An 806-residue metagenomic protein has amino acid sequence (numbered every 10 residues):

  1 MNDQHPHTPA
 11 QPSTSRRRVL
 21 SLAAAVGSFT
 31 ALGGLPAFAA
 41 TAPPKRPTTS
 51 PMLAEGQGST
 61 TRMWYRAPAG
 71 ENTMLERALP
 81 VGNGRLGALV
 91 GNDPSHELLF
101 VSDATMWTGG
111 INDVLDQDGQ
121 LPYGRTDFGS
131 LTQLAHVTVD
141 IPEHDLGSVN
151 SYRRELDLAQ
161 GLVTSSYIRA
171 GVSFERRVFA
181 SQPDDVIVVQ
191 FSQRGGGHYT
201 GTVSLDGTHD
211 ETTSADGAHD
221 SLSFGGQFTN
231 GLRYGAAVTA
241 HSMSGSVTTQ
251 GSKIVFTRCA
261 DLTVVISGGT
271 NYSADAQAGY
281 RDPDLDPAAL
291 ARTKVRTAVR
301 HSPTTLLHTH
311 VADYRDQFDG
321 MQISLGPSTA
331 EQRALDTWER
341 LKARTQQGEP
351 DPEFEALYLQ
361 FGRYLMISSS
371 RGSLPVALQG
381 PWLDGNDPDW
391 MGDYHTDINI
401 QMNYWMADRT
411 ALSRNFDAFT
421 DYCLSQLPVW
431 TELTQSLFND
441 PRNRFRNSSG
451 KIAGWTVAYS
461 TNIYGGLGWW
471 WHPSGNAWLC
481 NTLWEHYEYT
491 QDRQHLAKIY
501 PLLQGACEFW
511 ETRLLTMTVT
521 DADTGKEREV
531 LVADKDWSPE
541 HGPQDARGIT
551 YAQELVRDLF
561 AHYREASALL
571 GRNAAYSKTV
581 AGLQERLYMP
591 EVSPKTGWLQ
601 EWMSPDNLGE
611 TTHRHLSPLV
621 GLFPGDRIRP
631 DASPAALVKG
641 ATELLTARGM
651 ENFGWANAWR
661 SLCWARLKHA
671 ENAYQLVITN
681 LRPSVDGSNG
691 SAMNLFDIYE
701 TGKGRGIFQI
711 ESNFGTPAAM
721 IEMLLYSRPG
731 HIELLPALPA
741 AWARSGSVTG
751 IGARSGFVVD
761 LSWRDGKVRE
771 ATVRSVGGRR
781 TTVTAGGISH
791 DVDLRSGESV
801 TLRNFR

Functional and structural regions predicted by a protein language model:
M1-T14, A25-T30, T41: N-terminal secretory signal peptides
L32-K45: C-terminal region of N-terminal signal peptides and the immediate post-cleavage residues of exported proteins
P44-L467, E485-Y487, Q504, Q553 (+7 more regions): Aromatic-residue-lined binding/catalytic grooves and analogous aromatic/hydrophobic interfacial grooves in multimeric
L365-I367, M402-S413, W478-D492, F509 (+5 more regions): Well-ordered alpha-helical scaffold segments within catalytic/enzyme domains
S373-P381, K498, L515-A533, R572-Y576 (+1 more regions): Short, glycine/acidic-rich hinge or "gate" loops at secondary-structure transitions that mediate conformational
L483-H486, R493-I499, R528-V530, W537 (+1 more regions): Active-site neighborhood of glycoside hydrolase catalytic domains
E485-T490, Q494-H495, A506-T516, S577-G609 (+3 more regions): Non-catalytic carbohydrate-binding regions of carbohydrate-active enzymes
G505, F509-A566: Acidic/histidine-rich catalytic neighborhood
